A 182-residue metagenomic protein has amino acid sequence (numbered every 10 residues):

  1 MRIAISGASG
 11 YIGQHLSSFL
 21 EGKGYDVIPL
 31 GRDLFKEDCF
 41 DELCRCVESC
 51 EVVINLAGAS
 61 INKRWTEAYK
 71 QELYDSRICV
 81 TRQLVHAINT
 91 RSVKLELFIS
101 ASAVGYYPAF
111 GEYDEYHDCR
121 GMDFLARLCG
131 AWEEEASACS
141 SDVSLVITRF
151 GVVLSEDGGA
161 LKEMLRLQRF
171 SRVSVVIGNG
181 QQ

Functional and structural regions predicted by a protein language model:
I3-E21: N-terminal Rossmann NAD(P)H-binding glycine-rich loop of SDR-like oxidoreductase domains
S6, V53-A57, F98-V104, T148-F150: SDR active-site strand-loop-helix element
H15, F19, A87, E135: Rossmann-fold NAD(P)-dependent oxidoreductase module
L34-Q83, A87: NAD(P)H-binding glycine-rich loop region in Rossmannoid oxidoreductase-like domains and their noncatalytic homologs
S60, S102-Y106, G151-L154, S171: Active-site segment of SDR-like NAD(P)-dependent oxidoreductases
R82-D123: Conserved Rossmann-fold NAD(P)-dependent oxidoreductase catalytic core, especially the SDR/UDP-sugar
G121-I147: Active-site Tyr-X1-5-Lys
G130, S144-I147, G151-Q182: NAD(P)-dependent short-chain dehydrogenase/reductase
